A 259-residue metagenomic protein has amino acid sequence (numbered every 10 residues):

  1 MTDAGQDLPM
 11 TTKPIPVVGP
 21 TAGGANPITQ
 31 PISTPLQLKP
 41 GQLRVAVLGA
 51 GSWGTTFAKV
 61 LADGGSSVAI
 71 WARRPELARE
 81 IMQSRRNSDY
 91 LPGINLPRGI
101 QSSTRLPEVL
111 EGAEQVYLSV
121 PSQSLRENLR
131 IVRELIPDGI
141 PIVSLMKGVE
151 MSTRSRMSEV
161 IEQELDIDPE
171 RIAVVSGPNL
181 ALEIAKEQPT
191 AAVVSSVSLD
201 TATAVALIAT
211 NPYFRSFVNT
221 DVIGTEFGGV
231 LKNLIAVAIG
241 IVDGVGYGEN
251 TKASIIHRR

Functional and structural regions predicted by a protein language model:
T12-G19, P27-P92, Q101-T104, I131: NAD(P)+-binding Rossmann beta1-loop-alpha1 motif at the extreme N-terminus of oxidoreductases
V45, S67-V68, E170-I172, S216: Hydrophobic anchor at the start of a short beta-strand that flanks the dinucleotide cofactor-binding loop
G51, T55, W71, P75 (+9 more regions): Electropositive phosphate-/nucleotide-binding environments in soluble metabolic enzymes
L96, S102-P189, V205-L207: Rossmann-like NAD(P)(H) cofactor-binding subdomain of soluble oxidoreductases
S124, L135, V160, E164-P169 (+1 more regions): Internal alpha-helical scaffold of NAD(P)-dependent oxidoreductase catalytic cores
